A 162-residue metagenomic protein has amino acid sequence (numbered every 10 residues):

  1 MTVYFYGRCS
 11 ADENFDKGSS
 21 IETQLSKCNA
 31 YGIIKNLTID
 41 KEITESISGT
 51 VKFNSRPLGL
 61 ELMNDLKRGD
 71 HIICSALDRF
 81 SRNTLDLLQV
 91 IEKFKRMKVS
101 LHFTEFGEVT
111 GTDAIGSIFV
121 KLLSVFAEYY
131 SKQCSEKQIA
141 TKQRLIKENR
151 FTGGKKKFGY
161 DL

Functional and structural regions predicted by a protein language model:
M1-R144: Short, structured surface patches at the beginning of a domain
K132-L162: Coupling/hinge elements of helicase-like and P-loop NTPase modules
